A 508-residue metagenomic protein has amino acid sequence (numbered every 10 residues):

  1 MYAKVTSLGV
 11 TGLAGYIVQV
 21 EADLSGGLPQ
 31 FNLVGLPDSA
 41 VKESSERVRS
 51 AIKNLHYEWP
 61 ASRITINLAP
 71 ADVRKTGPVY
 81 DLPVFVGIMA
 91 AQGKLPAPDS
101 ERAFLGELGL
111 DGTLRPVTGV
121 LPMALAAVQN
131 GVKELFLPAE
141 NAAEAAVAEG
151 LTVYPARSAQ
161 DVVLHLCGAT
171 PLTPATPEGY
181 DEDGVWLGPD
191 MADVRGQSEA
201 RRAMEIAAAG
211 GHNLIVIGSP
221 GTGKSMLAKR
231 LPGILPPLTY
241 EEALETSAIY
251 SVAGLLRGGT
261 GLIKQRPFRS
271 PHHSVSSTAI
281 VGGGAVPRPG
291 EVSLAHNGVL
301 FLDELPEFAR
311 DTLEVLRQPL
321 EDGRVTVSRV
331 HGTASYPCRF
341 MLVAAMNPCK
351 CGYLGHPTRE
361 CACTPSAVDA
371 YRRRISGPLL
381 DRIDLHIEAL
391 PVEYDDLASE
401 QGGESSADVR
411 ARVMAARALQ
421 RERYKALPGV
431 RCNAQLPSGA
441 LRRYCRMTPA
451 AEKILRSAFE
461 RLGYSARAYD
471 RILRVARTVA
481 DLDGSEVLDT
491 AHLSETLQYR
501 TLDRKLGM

Functional and structural regions predicted by a protein language model:
M1-I215, S219-S225, S328, Y469 (+2 more regions): Peripheral, non-AAA+ core regions of ATP-driven protein-machinery
V18-L24, I280, D384-I387: Short beta-strand elements
P37-S45, E58-P60, N67-G77, P287 (+1 more regions): Basic, amphipathic alpha-helical bundle interface domains used for macromolecular binding and assembly
R47, A51, V84, P122-A126 (+9 more regions): Alpha-helical scaffold elements adjacent to nucleotide-binding pockets in ATP/GTP-utilizing enzyme cores
Q92-K94, G168, G254, N297 (+2 more regions): Short glycine-centered helix-capping/turn motifs at secondary-structure transition points
L135, L300, D384-I387: Short, well-ordered beta-strand core segments
P189-R202, G211-N213, E242, A248-E314 (+3 more regions): Switch/coupling sub-region of P-loop NTPases
V216-R257: Walker A/P-loop
